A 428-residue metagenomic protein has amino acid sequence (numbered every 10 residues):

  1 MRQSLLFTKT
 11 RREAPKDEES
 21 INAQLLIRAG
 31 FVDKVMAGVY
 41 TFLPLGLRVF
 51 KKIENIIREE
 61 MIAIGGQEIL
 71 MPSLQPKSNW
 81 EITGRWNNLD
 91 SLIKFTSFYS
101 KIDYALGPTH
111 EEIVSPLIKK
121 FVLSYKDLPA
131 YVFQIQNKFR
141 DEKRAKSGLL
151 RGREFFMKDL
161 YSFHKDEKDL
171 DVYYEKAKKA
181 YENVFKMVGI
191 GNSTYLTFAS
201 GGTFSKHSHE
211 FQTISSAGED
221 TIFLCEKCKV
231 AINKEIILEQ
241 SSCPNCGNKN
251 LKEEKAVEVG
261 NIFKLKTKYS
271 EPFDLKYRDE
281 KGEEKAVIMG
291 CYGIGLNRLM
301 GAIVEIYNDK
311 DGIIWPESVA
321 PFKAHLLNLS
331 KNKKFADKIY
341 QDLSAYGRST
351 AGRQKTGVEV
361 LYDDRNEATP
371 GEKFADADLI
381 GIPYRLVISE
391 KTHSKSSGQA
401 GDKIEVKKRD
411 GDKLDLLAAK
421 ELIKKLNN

Functional and structural regions predicted by a protein language model:
M1-G347, G352-N428: NTP/phosphate- and nucleic-acid-binding module
